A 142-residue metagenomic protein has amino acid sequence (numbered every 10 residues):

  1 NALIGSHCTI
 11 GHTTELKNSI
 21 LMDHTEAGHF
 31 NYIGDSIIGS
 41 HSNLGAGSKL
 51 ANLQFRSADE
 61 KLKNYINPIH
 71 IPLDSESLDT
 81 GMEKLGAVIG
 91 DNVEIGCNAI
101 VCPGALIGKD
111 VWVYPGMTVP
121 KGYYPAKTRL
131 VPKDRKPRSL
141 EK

Functional and structural regions predicted by a protein language model:
N1: Glycine-rich phosphate/diphosphate-binding loop of Rossmann-like nucleotide-binding domains
S6-T13: Surface-exposed extracellular loop regions of Gram-negative outer-membrane beta-barrel proteins
H12, N18-K142: Glycine-rich hexapeptide-repeat left-handed beta-helix
